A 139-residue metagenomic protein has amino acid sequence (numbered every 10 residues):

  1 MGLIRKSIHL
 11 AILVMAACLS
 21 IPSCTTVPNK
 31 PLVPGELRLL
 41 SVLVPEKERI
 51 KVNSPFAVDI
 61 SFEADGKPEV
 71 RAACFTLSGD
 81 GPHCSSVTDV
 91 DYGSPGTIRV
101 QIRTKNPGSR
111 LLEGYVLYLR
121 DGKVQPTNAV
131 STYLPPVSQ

Functional and structural regions predicted by a protein language model:
G2-A11: Bacterial N-terminal signal peptides that target proteins for export
I21-S23: C-terminal motif of bacterial Sec signal peptides marking the signal peptidase cleavage site
T25-K51, S138: Short, compositionally biased P/S/T/A/G/V-rich stretches that sit at domain boundaries
S54-V58: Structural beta-strand segments of beta-rich domains
F62-G66: Extracellular acidic, Ser/Thr/Pro-rich low-complexity tracts
Y92-V100: Aromatic sugar-binding surface patches on proteins that engage polysaccharides or sugar-phosphate polymers
R103-R110: Surface-exposed, short loops/turns at beta-strand junctions within beta-sandwich domains
K123-Q139: Short beta-strand elements
